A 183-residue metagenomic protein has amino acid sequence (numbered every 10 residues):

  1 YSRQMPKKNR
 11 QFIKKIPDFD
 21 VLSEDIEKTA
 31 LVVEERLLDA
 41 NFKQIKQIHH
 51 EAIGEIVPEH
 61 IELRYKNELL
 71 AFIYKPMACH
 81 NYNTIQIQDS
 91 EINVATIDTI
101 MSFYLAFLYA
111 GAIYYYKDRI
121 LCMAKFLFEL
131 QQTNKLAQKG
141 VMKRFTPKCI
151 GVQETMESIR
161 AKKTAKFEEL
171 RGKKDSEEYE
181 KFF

Functional and structural regions predicted by a protein language model:
Y1-E27: Active-site nucleotide-donor binding segment shared across nucleotidyl transfer reactions
K8-Q11, A40-Q44, S90-N93: Short, low-complexity, polar/charged sequence segments that are solvent-exposed and flexible
D20, E59-E62, K125-E129: Residue-level signal for functionally critical sites in structured catalytic/ligand-binding pockets
E27-V33: Short, conserved charged micro-motifs
R36-H80: Conserved catalytic core of two-metal-ion nucleotidyltransferases
L69-F183: Active-site and adjacent loop segments of nucleotide-processing enzymes that use two-metal-ion phosphate chemistry
